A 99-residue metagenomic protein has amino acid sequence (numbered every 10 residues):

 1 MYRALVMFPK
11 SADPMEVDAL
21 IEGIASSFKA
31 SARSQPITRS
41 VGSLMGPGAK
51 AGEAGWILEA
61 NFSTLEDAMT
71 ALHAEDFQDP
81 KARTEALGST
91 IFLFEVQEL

Functional and structural regions predicted by a protein language model:
M1-T70, F94-L99: Short S/T/G/P-rich N-terminal loop/turn motif that feeds into the first structured element of a domain
L65-L93: C-terminal structural segments of small proteins and small subunits
